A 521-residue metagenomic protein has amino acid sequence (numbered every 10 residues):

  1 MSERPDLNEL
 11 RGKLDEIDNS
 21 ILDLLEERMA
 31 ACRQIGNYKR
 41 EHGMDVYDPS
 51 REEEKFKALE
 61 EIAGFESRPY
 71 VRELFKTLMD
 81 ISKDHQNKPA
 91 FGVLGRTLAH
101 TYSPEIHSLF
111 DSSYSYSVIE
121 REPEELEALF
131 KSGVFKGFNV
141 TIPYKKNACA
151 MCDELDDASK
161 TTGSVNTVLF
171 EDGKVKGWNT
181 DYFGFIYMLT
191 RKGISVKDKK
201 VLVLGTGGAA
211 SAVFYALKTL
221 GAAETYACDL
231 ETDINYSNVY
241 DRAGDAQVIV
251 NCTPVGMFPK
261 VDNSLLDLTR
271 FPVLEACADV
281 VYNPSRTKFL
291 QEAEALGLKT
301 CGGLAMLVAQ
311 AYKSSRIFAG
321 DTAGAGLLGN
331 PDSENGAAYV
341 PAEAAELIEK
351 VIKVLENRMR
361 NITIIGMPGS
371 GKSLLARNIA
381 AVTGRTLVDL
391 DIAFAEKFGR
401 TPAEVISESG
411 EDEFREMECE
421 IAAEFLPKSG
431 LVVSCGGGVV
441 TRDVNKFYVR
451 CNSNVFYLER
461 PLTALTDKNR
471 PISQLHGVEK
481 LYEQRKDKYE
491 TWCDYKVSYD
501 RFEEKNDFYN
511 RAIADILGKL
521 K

Functional and structural regions predicted by a protein language model:
M1-A90, H476: Domain-level signature for soluble enzymes in the chorismate/prephenate branch of the shikimate pathway
F91-K192, P284, L290, L296 (+1 more regions): Phosphate/diphosphate ligand-binding glycine-rich loop within oxidoreductases
L220-Y236, D391-A393, K397: NAD(P)-binding Rossmann-fold cofactor-contacting core
N235-C301, V439-N445: Rossmann-like adenosine-cofactor binding region
V280-R358: Adenosine-phosphate binding glycine-rich loop
A345-R358, N378, V382, R470-P471 (+1 more regions): NTP-dependent small-molecule kinase module
I392-V440, N445-F447: ATP-dependent small-molecule kinase phosphotransfer cores that center on conserved nucleotide phosphate-binding segments
C451-K488, W492: A glycine- and Lys/Arg-enriched "phosphate-lid" helix/loop adjacent to the NTP-binding pocket of small-molecule kinases
